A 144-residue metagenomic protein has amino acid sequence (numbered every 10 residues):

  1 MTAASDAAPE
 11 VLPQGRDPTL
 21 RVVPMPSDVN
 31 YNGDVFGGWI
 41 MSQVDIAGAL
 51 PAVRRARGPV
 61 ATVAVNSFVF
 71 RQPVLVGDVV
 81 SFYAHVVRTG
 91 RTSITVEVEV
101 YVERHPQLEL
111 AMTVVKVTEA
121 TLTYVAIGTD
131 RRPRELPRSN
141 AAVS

Functional and structural regions predicted by a protein language model:
A3, A8-E10, Q14, L20 (+2 more regions): HotDog/MaoC-like acyl-thioester-processing domains
A4, Q14, P18, F36 (+1 more regions): OB-fold and OB-like single-stranded nucleic-acid-recognition modules and their adjacent interaction interfaces
S27-Q43: A conserved, well-ordered hydrophobic junction motif at loop->secondary-structure transitions
G38-G58: Active-site helix/loop of acyl-thioester processing domains in fatty-acid/polyketide metabolism, spanning hotdog-fold
R57-P73: Small beta-barrel nucleic-acid-binding modules, principally OB-folds
